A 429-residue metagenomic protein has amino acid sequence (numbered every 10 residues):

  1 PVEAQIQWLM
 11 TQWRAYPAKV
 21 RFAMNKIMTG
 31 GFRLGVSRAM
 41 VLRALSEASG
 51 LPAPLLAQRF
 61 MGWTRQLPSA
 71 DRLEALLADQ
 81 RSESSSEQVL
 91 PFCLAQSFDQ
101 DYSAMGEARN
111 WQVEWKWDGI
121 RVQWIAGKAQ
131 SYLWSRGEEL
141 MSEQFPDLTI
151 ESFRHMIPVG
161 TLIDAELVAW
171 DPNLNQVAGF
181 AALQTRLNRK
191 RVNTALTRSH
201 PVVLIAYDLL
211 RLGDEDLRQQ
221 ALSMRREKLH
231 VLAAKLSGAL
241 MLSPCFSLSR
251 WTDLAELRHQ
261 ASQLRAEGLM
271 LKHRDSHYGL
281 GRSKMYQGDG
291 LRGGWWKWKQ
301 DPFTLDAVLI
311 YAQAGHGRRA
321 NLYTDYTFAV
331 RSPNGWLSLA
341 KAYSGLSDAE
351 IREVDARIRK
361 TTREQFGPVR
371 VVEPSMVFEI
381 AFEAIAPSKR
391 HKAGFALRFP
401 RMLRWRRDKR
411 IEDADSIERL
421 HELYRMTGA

Functional and structural regions predicted by a protein language model:
P1-R218, L222-S247, T324, A329-A342 (+2 more regions): N-terminal nucleic-acid-engaging modules of covalent nucleotidyltransferase systems
T64-S69, L248-E256, A261, H273 (+2 more regions): Unusually extended, aromatic-enriched hydrophobic runs near protein termini
P91-G137, T194, R198, A233-A234 (+4 more regions): Nucleic-acid 5′ end/cap handling module spanning
F153-N173, Q313, T362-R370, M376-K389: Flexible glycine-rich surface loops and low-complexity tracts that mediate binding to linear polymers
I163, V202, S375-M376, P400: Short glycine-/polar-rich loops that comprise or flank the Walker A/P-loop and associated switch/sensor motifs
